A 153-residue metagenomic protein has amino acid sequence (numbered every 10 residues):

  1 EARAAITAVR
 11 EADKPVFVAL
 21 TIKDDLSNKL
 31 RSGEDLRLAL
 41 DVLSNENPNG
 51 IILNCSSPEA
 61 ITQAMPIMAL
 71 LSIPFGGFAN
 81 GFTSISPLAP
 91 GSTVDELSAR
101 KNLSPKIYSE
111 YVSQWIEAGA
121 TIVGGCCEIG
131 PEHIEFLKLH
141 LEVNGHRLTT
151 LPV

Functional and structural regions predicted by a protein language model:
E1-V153: Domain-level signal for soluble alpha/beta catalytic cores
